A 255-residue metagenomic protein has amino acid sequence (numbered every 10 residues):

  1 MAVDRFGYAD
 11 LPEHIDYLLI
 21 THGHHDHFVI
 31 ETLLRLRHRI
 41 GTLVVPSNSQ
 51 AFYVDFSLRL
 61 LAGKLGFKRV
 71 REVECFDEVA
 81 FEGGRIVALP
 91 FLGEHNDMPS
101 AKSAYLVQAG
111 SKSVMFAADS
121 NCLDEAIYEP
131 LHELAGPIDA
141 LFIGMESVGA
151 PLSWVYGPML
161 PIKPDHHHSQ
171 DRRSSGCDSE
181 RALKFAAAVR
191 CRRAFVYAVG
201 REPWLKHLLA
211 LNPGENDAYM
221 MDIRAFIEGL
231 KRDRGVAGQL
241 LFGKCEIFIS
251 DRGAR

Functional and structural regions predicted by a protein language model:
M1-G23, I30-R35, V45, C122-G136: Pre-active-site segment of Zn-dependent metallo-hydrolases
M1-Y8, Y17, A101-A118: Conserved beta-strand hairpin/beta-sheet module of binuclear metal-dependent hydrolase folds, prominently
D16-Y17, T42, G84, K112-F116 (+2 more regions): Structural motif
H22, V29, I86, Y105 (+2 more regions): Divalent metal-coordination and catalytic microenvironments
H22-G23, F91-L92, A118-S120, M145-S147 (+1 more regions): Active-site metal-binding loops of divalent metal-dependent hydrolases
V29-H38, D55-L60, H207-L211: Metal-dependent catalytic neighborhoods of phosphoester/phosphodiester hydrolases
T42-V44, E125-D233: Cap/insert and terminal regions of metallo-dependent hydrolase folds
N48-S111, G235-K244, S250: Metallo-beta-lactamase
